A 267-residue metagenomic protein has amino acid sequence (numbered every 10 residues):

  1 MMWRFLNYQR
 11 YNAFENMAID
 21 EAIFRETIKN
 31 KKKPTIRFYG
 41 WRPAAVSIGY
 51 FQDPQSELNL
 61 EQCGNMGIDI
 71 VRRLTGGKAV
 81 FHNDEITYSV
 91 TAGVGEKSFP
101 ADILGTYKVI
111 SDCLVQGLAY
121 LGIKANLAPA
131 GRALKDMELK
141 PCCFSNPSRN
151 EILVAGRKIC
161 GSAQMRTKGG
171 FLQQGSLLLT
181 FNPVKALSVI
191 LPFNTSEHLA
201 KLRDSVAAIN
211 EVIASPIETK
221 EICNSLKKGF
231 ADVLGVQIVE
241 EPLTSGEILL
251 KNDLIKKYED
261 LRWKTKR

Functional and structural regions predicted by a protein language model:
M1-E57, E61, N65, D69-R73 (+2 more regions): Active-site loop/lid in soluble adenylation, ligation, and acyl-transfer enzymes
T35, L74-A79, L139-K140, Q164: Catalytic micro-motifs at enzyme active sites that drive phosphoryl/nucleotidyl and oxygen chemistry
Y39-G40, V80-F81, L153, L178: Well-ordered beta-strand positions
W41-P43, N65, F81-E85, P147 (+1 more regions): Short connector loops at helix/strand junctions that flank enzyme active sites, especially segments positioning acidic
W41-P54, I86-V94, D112-Q116: Extended cationic-aromatic binding surfaces that line active-site or macromolecule-binding grooves and engage
I48, M66, T75-G76, A155 (+2 more regions): Short glycine-rich loop/turn motifs that provide flexible caps or phosphate-binding loops at active sites
L60-F99, S225: A glycine-rich, hydrophobic loop/mini-helix early in the fold
V94, S98-G229, L261, R267: Catalytic beta-strand/loop module used to bind and position nucleotide/cofactor moieties in cofactor-attachment
